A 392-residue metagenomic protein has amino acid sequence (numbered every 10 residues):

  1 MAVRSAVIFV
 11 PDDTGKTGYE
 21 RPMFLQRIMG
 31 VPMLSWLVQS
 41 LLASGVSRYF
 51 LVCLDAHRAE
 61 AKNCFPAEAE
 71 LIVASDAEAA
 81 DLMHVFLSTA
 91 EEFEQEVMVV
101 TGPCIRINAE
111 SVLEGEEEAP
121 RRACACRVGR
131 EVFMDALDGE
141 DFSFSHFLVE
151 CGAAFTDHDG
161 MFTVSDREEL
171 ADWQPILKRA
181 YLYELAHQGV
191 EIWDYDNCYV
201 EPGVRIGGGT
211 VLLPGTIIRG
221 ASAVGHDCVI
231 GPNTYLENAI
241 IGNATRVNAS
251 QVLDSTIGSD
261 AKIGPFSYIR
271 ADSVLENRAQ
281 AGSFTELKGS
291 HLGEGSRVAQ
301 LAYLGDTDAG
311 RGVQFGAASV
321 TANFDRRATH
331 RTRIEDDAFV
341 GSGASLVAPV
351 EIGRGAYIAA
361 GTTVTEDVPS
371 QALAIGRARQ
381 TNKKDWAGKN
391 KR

Functional and structural regions predicted by a protein language model:
A2, G45-S47, F93, E286 (+1 more regions): Short loop/turn motifs at secondary-structure junctions
A2-K62, A69-L71: N-terminal glycine-rich phosphate-binding loop and ensuing alpha1 helix
D12-G15, G102-I105, R379: Short glycine-rich anion-binding loops that position phosphate/pyrophosphate groups of nucleotides and phosphorylated
Q26, I105-N108, V364: Hydrophobic/aromatic residue at the end of a short beta strand that borders the catalytic acidic motif
R58-L137: Conserved beta-loop-beta/alpha segment of the NTase-like Rossmann-fold superfamily that binds/positions NTPs
A123-D138, L148-F162: A glycine-centered loop/beta-turn motif at secondary-structure junctions
L148-Q251, I257-D260: Extended, small-residue-rich solenoid/repeat segments and analogous flexible loops that form exposed scaffolds
V247-R392: Glycine-rich hexapeptide-repeat left-handed beta-helix
